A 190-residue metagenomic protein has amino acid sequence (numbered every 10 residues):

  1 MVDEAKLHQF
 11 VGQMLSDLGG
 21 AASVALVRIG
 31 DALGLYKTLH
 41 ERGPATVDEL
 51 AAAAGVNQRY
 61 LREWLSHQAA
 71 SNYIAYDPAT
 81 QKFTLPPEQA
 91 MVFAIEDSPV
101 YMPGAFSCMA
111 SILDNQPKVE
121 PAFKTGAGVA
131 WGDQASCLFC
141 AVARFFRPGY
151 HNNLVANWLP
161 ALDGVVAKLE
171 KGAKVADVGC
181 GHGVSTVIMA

Functional and structural regions predicted by a protein language model:
V2-A5, S16-T38, A53, R62-A173: Conserved Class I S-adenosyl-L-methionine-dependent methyltransferase catalytic core
L7-F10: Intrinsically disordered, low-complexity terminal regions of plant proteins
L39-G43: Short helix-to-turn junction characteristic of helix-turn-helix DNA-binding domains, especially the helix
V47-A52: A short acidic, leucine-rich amphipathic alpha-helix
V178: Conserved beta-strand/loop positions that form the S-adenosyl-L-methionine
H182-A190: Conserved SAM-binding loop of SAM-dependent methyltransferases across substrates and taxa, primarily the Class I
